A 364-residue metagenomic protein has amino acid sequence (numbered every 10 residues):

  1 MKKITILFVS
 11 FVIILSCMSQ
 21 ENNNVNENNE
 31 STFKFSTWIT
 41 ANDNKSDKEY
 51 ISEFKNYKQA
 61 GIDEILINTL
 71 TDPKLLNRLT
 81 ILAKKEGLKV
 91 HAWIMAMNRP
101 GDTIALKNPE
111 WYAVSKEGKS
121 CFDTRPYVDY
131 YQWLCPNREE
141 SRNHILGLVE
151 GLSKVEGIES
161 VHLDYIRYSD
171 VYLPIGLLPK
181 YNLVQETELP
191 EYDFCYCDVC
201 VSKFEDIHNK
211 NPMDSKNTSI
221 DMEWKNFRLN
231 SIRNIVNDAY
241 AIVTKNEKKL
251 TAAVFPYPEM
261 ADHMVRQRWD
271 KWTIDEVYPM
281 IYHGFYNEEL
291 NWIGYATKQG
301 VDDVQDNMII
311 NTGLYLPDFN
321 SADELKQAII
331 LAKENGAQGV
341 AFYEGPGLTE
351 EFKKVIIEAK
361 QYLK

Functional and structural regions predicted by a protein language model:
V25-I51, A252-P256, L316-P317: Boundary/entry segment of secreted carbohydrate-active catalytic domains
I39-D43, I62-T69, Y127-N143, I220-S231 (+3 more regions): The substrate-binding groove and active-site-proximal loops of carbohydrate-active enzymes, especially glycoside
A41-Q59, S141-L152, P258-W272, I293 (+1 more regions): Short, acidic/polar
K48-T71, V155-I158, K271-V277, N335-G339: Catalytic domains of carbohydrate-active enzymes, especially glycoside hydrolases
A92-K154: Active-site-adjacent "subsite" loops/lids of carbohydrate-active enzymes
R99-Y127, I166-M213: Aromatic- and acidic-residue-enriched segments that line the glycan-binding/catalytic groove of carbohydrate-active
H162-S169, F194-H263, M308-D318: Aromatic-lined carbohydrate-recognition surfaces of secreted/lumenal glycan-active proteins
I274, P279-W292, A296-Q299, D306-K364: Substrate-binding cleft of secreted/luminal carbohydrate-active enzymes
